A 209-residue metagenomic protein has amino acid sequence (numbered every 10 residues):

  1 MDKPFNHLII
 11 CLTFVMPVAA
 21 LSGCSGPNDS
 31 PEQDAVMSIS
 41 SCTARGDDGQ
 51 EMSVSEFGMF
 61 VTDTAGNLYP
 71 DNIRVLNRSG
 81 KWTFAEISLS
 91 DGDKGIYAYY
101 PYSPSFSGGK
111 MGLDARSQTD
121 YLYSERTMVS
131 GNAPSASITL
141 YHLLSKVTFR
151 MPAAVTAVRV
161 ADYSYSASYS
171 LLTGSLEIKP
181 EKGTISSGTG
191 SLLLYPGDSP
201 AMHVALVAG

Functional and structural regions predicted by a protein language model:
M1-S22: Sec-dependent bacterial lipoprotein signal peptides
C24-Y165, E181, G188-G209: Short, low-hydrophobicity acidic/polar segments
S164-G174: Short aromatic-acidic-glycine turn motif
